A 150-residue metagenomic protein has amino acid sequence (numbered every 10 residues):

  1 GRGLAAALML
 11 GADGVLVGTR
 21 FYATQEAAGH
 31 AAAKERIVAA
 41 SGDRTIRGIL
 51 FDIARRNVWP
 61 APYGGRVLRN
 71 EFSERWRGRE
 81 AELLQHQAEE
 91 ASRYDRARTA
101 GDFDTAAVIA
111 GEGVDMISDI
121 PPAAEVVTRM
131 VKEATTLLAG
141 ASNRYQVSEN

Functional and structural regions predicted by a protein language model:
R2-N150: Conserved active-site-proximal phosphate/metal-binding subdomains
